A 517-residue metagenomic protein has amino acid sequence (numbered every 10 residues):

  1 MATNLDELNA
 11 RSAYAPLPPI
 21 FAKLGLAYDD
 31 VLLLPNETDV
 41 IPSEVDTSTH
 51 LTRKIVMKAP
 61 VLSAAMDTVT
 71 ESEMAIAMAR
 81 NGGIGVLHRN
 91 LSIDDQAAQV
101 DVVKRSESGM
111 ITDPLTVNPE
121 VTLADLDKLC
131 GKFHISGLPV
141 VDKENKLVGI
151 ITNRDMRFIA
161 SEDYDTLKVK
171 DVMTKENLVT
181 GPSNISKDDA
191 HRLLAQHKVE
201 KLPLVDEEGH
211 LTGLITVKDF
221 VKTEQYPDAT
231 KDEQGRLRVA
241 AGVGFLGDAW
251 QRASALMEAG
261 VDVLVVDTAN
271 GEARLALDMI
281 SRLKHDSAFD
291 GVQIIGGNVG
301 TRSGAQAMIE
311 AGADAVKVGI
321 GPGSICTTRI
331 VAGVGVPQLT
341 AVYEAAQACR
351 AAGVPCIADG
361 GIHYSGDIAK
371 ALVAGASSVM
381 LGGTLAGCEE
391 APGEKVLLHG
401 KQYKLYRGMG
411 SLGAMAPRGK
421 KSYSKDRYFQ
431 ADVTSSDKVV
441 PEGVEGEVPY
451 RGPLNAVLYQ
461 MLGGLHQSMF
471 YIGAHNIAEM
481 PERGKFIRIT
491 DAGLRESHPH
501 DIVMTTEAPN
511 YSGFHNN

Functional and structural regions predicted by a protein language model:
M1-E37, V117, P182, G291 (+3 more regions): Alpha/beta catalytic cores of nucleotide-metabolism and tRNA/nucleoside-modifying enzymes
S43, I93-D101, I159-S161, T166 (+6 more regions): Active-site-adjacent beta->alpha loops and helix N-cap segments on the catalytic face of soluble alpha/beta enzymes
V45-M57, A64-M66, D95-I135, V140-D142 (+5 more regions): Bateman/CBS regulatory modules and CBS-like beta-alpha motifs in cytosolic regions of diverse proteins
V56-S63, G109-P114, E176-L178, D232-G242 (+3 more regions): Short beta-strand/loop segments at the ligand-binding rim of alpha/beta enzyme cores
E73-I76, Q251-A259, G300-V318, A358 (+1 more regions): Catalytic cores of alpha/beta
R80-D95, V261-A273, D314-A332, I362-V396: Glycine-rich phosphate-binding active-site loops on the catalytic face of alpha/beta enzymes
L87-N90, L115-V117, G137-P139, I159 (+7 more regions): Catalytic beta/alpha-barrel core
R89-K104, V140, E144-S161, L194 (+3 more regions): Terminal amphipathic helices with adjacent charged low-complexity linkers/tails
